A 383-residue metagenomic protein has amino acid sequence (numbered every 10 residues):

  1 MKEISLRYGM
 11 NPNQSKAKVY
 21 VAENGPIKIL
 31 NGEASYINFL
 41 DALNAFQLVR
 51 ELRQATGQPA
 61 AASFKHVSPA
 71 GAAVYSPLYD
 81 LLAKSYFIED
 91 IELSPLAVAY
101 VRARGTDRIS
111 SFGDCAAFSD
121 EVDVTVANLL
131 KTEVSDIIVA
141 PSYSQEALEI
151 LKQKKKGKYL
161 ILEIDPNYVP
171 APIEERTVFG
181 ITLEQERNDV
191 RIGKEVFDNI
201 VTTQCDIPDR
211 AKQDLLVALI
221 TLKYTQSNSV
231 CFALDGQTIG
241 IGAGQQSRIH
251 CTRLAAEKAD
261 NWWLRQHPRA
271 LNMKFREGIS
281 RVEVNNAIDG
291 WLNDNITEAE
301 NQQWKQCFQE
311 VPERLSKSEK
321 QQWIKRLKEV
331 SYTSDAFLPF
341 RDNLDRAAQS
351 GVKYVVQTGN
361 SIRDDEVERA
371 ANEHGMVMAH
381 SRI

Functional and structural regions predicted by a protein language model:
M1-V196, A211-S229: Active-site loops and adjacent core secondary-structure elements that bind or stabilize anionic groups
A22-E33, T106-F112, R187-C205, E283-W304 (+2 more regions): Gly-rich Lys/Arg/Thr-decorated short loops/hinges at beta-loop-alpha junctions or inter-strand turns that position
E51, Y224, N261-R265, Q349 (+1 more regions): Conserved helix-loop functional segments at active or binding sites
A55-S63, I161-I164, S227-L234, L264-F275 (+1 more regions): Flexible, glycine/charged-enriched surface loops at secondary-structure junctions
P59-A60, K65-A70, V74, S229 (+4 more regions): Glycine-rich phosphate/pyrophosphate-binding loops and their adjacent beta-strand/loop elements at enzyme active sites
S68, V122, L234-Q237, L338: Active-site-proximal loop/turn and secondary-structure-junction residues that shape catalytic pockets, frequently
A70-R108, I239-L338: Glycine- and Gly-Pro-enriched alpha-helical subdomains that act as flexible, kink-prone "lid/hinge" or packing modules
D114, F118-S119, T132-L162, N167-V169 (+5 more regions): C-terminal binding/interaction regions
